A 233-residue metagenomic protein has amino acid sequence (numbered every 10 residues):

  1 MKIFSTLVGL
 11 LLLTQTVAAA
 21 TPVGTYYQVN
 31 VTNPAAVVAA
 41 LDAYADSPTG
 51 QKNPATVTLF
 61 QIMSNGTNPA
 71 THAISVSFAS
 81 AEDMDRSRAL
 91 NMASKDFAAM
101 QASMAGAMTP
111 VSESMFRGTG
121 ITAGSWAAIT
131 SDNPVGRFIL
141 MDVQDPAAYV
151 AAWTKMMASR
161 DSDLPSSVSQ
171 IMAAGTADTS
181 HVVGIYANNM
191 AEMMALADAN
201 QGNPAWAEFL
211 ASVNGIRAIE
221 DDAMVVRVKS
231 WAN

Functional and structural regions predicted by a protein language model:
M1-A19: Gram-negative bacterial Sec-dependent N-terminal signal peptides
A18-N233: Short S/T/G/P-rich N-terminal loop/turn motif that feeds into the first structured element of a domain
